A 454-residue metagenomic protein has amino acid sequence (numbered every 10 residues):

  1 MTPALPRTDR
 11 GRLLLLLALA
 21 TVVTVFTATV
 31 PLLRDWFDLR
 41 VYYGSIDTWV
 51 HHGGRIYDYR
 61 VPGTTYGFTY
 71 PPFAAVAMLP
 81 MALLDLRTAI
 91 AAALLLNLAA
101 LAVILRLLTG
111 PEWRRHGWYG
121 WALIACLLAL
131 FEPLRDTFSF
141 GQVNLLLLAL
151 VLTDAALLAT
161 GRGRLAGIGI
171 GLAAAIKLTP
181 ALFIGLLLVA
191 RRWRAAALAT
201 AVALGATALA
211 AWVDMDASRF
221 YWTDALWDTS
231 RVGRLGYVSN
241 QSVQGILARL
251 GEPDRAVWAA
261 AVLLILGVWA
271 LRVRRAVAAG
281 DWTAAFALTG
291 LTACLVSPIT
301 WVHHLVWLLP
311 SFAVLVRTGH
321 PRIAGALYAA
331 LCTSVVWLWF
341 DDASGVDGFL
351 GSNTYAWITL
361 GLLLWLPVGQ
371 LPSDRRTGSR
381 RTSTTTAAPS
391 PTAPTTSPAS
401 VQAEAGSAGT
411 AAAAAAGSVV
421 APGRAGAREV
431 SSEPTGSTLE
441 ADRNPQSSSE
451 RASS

Functional and structural regions predicted by a protein language model:
M1-L165, A190-L309, D347-F349, G369-S379 (+1 more regions): Primarily membrane-embedded glycan-assembly and transfer machineries that use lipid-linked glycans
M1-L5, L371-S454: Short, intrinsically disordered terminal tails adjacent to the first/last structured region
L19, A149, I184, P310-S311 (+4 more regions): Enrichment for repetitive, rod-forming helical segments
I170-L187, V296-H304: Transmembrane helices and adjacent periplasmic/lumenal helix-loop junctions of polyprenol-phosphate-dependent
L308-V316: Membrane-helix boundary/interface segments in integral membrane proteins
V316-T384, V420, E450-S454: Aromatic-enriched
